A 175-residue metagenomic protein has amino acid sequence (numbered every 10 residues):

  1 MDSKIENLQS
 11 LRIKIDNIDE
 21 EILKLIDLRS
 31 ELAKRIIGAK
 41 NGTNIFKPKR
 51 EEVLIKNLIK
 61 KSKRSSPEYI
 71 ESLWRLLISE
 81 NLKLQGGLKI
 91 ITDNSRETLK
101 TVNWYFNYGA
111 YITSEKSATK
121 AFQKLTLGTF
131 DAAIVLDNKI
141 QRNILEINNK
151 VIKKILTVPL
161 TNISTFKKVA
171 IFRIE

Functional and structural regions predicted by a protein language model:
M1-E175: Domain-level signature for soluble enzymes in the chorismate/prephenate branch of the shikimate pathway
